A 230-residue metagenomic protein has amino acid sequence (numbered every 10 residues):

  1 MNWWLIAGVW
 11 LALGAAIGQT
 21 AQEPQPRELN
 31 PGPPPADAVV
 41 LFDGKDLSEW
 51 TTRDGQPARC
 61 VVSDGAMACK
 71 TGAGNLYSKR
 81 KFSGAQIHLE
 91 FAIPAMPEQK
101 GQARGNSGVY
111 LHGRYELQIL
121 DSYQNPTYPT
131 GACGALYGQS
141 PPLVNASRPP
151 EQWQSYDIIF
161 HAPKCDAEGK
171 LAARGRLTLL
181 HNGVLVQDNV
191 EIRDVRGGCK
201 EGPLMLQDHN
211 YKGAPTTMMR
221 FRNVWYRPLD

Functional and structural regions predicted by a protein language model:
M1-W4: Positively charged n-region of N-terminal signal peptides that target proteins for export
I6-A15: Bacterial N-terminal signal peptides
A16-D230: Carbohydrate-interacting regions of secretory-pathway proteins
